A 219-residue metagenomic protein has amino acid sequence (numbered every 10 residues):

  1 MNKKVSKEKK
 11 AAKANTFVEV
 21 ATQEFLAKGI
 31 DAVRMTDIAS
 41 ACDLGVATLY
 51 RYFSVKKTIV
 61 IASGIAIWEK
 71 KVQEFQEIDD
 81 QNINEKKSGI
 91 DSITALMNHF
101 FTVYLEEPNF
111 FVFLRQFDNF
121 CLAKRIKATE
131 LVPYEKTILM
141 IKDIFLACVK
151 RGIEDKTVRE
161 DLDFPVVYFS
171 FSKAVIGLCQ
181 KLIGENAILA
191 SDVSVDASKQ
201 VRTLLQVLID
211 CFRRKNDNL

Functional and structural regions predicted by a protein language model:
M1, H99-T102, D143, A147-D155 (+1 more regions): C-terminal peripheral helix-coil segments that are non-catalytic and often amphipathic
K10, V60, G64, W68 (+3 more regions): Amphipathic, non-transmembrane alpha-helical scaffold segments
K10-T22, I38-A39, S63-I67, K71 (+1 more regions): Generic hydrophobic, amphipathic alpha-helix propensity
T16, E24-A62: Helix-turn-helix
A27-D31, E107, D155: Short coil/turn segments at alpha/beta junctions that flank glycine-rich nucleotide-binding fingerprints
E77-F110, F164-F171: Hydrophobic alpha-helical connector segments
D91, K136-I138, E154-S172, S198: All-alpha amphipathic helical-bundle segments outside canonical DNA-binding/catalytic cores that form hydrophobic
T102-I144, P165-V166: Short secondary-structure transition hinges
